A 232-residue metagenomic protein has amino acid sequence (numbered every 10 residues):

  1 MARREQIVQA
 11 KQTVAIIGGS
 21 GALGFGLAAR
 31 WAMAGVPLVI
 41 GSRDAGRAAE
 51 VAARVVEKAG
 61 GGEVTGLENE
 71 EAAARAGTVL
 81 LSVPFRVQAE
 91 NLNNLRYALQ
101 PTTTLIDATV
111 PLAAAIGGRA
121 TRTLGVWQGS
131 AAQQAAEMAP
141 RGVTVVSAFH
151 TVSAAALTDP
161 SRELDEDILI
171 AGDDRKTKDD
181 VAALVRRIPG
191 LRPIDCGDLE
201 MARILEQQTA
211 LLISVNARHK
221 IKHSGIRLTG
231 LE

Functional and structural regions predicted by a protein language model:
A2-R54, R187: NAD(P)+-binding Rossmann beta1-loop-alpha1 motif at the extreme N-terminus of oxidoreductases
A10-T13, T102, D165: Phosphate-coordination loops involved in phosphoryl transfer and adenosine-cofactor binding
A59, E63, L67-T104, V110-G118: Rossmann-like NAD(P)-binding element
V87, T109-L112, H150-S153, D174 (+1 more regions): Glycine-rich beta-alpha junction loops
G118-Q128, P160-K176: Short beta-strand and adjoining strand-loop segment in the mid-core of the Rossmann-like NAD(P)-dependent dehydrogenase
V143-T151: Conserved beta-loop-beta element that borders a ligand/cofactor-binding pocket
E166-E232: Active-site-lining helix/loop region of Rossmann-like oxidoreductase modules
